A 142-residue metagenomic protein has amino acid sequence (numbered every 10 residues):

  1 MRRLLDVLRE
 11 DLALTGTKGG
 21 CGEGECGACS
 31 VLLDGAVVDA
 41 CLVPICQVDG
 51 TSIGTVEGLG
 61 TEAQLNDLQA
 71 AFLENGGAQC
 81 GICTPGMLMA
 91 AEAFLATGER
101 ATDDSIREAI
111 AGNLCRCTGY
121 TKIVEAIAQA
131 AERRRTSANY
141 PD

Functional and structural regions predicted by a protein language model:
M1-D142: Signature of N-terminal electron-transfer/Fe-S-associated modules in redox systems
